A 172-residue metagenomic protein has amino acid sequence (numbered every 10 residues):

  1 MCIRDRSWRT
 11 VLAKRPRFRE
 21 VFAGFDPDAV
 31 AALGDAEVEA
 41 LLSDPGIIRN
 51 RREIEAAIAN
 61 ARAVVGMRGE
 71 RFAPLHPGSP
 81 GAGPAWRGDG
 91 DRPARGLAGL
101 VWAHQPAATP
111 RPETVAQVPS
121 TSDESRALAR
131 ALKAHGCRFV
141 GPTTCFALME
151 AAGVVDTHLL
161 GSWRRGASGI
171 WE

Functional and structural regions predicted by a protein language model:
M1-I3: Conserved small/polar residues in nucleotide/adenosyl-binding loops
S7, G34, R138-G141: Helix N-cap / loop-to-helix initiation motif
W8-V21, E53-A61: Non-catalytic DNA-binding core/recognition domains of DNA-processing enzymes
R19, E39-L42, A129, K133: Amphipathic alpha-helical segments within well-ordered protein domains
G24-D123: Alpha-helical ds-nucleic-acid-binding substructure associated with the helix-hairpin-helix region of base-excision DNA
A98-P119, D123-S168: Catalytic DNA-binding helix-loop module of base-excision-repair DNA glycosylases/AP lyases
I170-E172: Long, intrinsically disordered, low-complexity Ser/Thr/Pro-rich regulatory/activation regions of nuclear proteins
